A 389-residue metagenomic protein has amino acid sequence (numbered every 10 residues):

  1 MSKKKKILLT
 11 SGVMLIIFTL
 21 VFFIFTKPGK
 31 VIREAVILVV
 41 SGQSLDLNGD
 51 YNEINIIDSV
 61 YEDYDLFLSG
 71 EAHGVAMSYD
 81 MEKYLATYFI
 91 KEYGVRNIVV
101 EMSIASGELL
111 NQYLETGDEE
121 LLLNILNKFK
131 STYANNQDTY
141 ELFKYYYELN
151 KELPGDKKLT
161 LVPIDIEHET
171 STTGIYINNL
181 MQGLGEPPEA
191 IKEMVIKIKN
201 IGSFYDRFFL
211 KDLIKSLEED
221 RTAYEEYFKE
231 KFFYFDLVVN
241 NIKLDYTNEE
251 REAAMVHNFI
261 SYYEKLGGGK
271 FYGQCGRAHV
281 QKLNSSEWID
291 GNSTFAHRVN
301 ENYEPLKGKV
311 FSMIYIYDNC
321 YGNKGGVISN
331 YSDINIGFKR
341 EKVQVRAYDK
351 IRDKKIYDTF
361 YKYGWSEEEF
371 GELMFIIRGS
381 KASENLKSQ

Functional and structural regions predicted by a protein language model:
M1-F18, F23: N-terminal Sec-pathway targeting helices
F18-Q389: Compositional signal for N-terminal targeting/processing segments
